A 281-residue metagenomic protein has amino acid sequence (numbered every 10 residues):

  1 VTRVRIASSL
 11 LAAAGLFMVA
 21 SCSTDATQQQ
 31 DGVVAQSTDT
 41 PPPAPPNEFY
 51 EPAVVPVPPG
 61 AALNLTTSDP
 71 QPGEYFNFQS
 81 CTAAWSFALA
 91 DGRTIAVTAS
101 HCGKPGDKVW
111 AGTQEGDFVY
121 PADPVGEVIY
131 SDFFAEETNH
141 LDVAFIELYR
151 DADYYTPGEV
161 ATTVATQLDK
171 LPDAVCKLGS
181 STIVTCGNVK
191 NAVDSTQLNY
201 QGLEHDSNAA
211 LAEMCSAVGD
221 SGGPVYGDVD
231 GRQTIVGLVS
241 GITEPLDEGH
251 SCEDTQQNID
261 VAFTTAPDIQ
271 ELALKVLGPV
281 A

Functional and structural regions predicted by a protein language model:
V1-Q30: Secretory targeting and sorting signals
A20-E74, Q256-A281: N-terminal low-complexity, Pro/Thr-rich disordered segments that flank secretion/membrane-targeting signals
P42, N47-A53, Q167-L168, K190-E204: Penicillin-recognizing serine hydrolase domain
L63-L65, G106-E115, V225, L274-G278: Short polybasic amphipathic segments
L65-Y75, T98, V175-L178, L211-M214: Short beta-strand segments that buttress and anchor functional surface loops
Q71-C81, D153-V160, I183-A281: Active-site region of chymotrypsin-like
N77-T196, G227: Serine endopeptidase catalytic core focused on the charge-relay Asp
